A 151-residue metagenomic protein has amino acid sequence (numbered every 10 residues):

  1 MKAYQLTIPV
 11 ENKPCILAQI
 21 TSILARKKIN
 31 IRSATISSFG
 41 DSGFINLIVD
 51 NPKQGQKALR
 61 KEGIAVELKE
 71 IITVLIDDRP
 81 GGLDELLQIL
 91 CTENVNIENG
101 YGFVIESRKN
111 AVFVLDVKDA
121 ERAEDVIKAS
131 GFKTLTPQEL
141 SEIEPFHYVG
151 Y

Functional and structural regions predicted by a protein language model:
M1-Y151: A conserved regulatory-domain signal marking ACT and ACT-like small-molecule sensing domains and adjacent regulatory
